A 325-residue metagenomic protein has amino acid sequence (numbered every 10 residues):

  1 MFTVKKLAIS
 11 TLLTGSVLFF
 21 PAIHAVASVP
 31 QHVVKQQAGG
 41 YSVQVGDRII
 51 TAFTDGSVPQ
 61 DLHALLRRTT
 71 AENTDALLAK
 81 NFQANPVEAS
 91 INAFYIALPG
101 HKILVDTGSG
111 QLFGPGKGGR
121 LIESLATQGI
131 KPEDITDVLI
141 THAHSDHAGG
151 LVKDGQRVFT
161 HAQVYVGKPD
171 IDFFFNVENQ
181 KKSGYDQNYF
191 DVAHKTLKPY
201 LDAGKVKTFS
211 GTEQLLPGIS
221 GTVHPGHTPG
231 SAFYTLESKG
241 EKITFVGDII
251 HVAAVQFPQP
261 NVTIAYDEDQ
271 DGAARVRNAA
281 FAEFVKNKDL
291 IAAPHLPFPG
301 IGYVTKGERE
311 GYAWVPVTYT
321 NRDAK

Functional and structural regions predicted by a protein language model:
F2, S10, F20-A126, D134 (+3 more regions): Metallo-beta-lactamase
K6-S16: Sec-dependent N-terminal signal peptides
S28-P30, A126-I130, D134, Q163 (+3 more regions): Metallo-beta-lactamase
D55-G56, T107-G110, A143, P169-D170 (+3 more regions): Active-site metal-binding loops of divalent metal-dependent hydrolases
I135-A148: Metallo-beta-lactamase
H144-D146, S220-Y234: Active-site glycine- and acidic-residue-rich loops that bind and position anionic ligands or nucleotide-like cofactors
G155-T160: Short, conserved loop/helix-junction motifs that constitute active-site signature segments in enzyme catalytic cores
F233-T235, K239-K325: Cap/insert and terminal regions of metallo-dependent hydrolase folds
